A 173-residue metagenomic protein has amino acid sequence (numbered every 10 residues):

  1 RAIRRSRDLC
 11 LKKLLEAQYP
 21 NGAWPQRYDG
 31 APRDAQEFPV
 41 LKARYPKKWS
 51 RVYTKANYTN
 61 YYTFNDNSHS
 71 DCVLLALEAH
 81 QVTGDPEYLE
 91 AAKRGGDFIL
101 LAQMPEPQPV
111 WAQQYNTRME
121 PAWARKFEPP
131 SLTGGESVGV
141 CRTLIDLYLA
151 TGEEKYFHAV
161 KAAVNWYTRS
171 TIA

Functional and structural regions predicted by a protein language model:
R1, D71-D85, G139-E153: Well-ordered alpha-helical scaffold segments within catalytic/enzyme domains
A2, E87-E90, K155-H158: Alpha-helix N-cap and coil->helix boundary residues
A2-L9, T63-D71, E87, S131-G139: Aromatic- and histidine-enriched alpha-helix N-cap/loop-to-helix transition segments that scaffold the rims
R5-A23, A91-Q108, A159-I172: Long, well-ordered core segments of solenoidal/helical folds
K13-L14, Y19-Y28, P32-R33, A56-Q81 (+1 more regions): Solenoidal tandem-repeat scaffolds enriched in leucines and small polar residues
Q26-T63, P109-L132, A173: Carbohydrate-binding/catalytic loop surfaces
V73-A122, K126, P130: Contiguous N-terminal and early-domain "leader" segments and peripheral loops that mark the onset or edge of a domain
P121, P129, T133-E136, R142-A173: Active-site/pore-lining binding-face segments in mid-to-C-terminal subdomains
